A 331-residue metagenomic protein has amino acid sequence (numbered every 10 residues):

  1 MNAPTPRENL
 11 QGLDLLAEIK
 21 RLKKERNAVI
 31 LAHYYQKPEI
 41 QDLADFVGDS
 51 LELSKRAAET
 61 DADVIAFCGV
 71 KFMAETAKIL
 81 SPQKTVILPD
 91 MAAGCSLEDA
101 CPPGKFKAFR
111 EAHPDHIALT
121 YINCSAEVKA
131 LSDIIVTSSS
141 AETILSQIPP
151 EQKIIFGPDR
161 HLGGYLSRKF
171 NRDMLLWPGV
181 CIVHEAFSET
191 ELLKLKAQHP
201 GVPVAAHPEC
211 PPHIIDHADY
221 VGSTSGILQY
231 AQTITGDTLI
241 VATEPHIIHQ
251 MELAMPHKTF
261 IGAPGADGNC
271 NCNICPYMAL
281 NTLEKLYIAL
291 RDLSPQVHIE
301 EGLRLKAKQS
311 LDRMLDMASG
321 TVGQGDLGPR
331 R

Functional and structural regions predicted by a protein language model:
M1-V241, I248, E252-A263, D267-R331: Active-site loop-to-helix "anion-binding N-cap" substructures in soluble metabolic enzymes
